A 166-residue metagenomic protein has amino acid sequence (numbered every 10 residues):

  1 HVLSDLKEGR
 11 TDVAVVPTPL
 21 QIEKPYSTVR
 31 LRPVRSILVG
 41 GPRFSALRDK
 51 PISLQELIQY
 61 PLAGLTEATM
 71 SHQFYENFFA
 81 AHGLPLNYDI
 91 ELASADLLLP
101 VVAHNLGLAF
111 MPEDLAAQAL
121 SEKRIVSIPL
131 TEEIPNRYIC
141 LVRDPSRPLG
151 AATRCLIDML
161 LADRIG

Functional and structural regions predicted by a protein language model:
H1-S36, G40, N77, A103-L106 (+1 more regions): Short beta-strand-centered segments that line the small-molecule binding cleft or hinge of alpha/beta clamshell
H1-S4, E91-L99: Short helix-initiation/N-cap motifs at beta->coil->alpha
D5, G9-R10, R30, E56 (+7 more regions): Conserved functional loop/turn residues at catalytic and ligand-binding sites
P17, P85-S94: Short beta-strand-to-loop elements that line the ligand-binding cleft of bilobed periplasmic-binding protein-like
T18-P19, P42, E113-L115, T131 (+1 more regions): Short secondary-structure boundary segments
P25-L62: Flexible hinge/capping segments at coil-to-helix
A46-L47, P61-H82, L149-T153, I157 (+1 more regions): Secondary-structure junction motif
V126-G166: A late-sequence structural motif
